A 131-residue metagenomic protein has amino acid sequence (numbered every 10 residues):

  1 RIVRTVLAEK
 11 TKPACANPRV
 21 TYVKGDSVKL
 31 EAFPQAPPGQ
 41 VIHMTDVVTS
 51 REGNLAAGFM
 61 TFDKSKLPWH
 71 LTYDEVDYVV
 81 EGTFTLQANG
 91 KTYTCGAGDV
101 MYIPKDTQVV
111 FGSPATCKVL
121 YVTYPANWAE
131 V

Functional and structural regions predicted by a protein language model:
R1-G58: A short, N-terminal "cap"/entry segment at the start of jelly-roll beta-barrel domains of the cupin/DSBH fold
E52-N54, F62-L67, T83, N127: Short, charged/polar surface micro-motifs in flexible loops or helix N-caps
F59, P68, T92-T94, Q108-V110 (+1 more regions): Well-ordered beta-strand positions in beta-sheet-rich domains
T61-D63, H70-A88: Short, conserved beta-strand element in jelly-roll/cupin
L71, Y78, A97, K105 (+1 more regions): Conserved strand-loop elements at the edges of beta-sheets that form or border functional pockets
N89-D106: Short acidic-glycine-tyrosine-enriched beta hairpin
K105-A129: Ligand-binding loop in jelly-roll beta-barrel domains
